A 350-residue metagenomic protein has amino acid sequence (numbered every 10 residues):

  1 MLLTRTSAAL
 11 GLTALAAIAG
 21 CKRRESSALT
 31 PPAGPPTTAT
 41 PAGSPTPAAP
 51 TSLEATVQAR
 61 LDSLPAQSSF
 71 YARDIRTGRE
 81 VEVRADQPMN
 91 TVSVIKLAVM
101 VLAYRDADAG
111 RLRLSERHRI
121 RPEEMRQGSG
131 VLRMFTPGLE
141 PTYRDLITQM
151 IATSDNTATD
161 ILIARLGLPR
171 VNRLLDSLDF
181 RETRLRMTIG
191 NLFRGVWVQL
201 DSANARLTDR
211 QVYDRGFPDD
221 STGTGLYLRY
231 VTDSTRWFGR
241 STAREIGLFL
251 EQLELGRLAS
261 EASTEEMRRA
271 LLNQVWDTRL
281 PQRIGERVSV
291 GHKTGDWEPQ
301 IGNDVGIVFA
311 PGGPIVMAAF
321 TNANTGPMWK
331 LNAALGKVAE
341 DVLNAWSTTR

Functional and structural regions predicted by a protein language model:
M1-L15: N-terminal secretory signal peptides and thylakoid transit peptides that target proteins across membranes
A17-G20: C-terminal motif of bacterial Sec signal peptides marking the signal peptidase cleavage site
K22-Q58, G167, V231, T235-R350: Structured C-terminal helix/loop/strand segments within mature extracytoplasmic catalytic/sensor domains
P47, E82-N90, G130-P137, D145-Q149 (+4 more regions): Second-shell loop/turn segments in exported
S52-A85, E116, V308: A short, well-structured edge-of-sheet supersecondary motif
Q67, L139-T142, I147, T159-L255: Mid-domain, small-residue-enriched loop/turn segments at the edges of structured enzyme/sensor domains
G78, M89-H118, I246, M317: Active-site SXXK
R105-T148: Active-site-proximal loop and beta-strand segments within enzyme catalytic domains
